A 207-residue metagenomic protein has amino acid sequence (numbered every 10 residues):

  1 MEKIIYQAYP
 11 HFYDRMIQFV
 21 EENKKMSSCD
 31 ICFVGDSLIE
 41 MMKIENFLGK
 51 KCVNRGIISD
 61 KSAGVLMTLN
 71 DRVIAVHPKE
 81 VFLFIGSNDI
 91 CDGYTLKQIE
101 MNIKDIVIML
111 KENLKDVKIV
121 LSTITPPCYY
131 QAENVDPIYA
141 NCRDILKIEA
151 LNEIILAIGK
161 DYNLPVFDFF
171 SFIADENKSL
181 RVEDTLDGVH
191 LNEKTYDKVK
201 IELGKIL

Functional and structural regions predicted by a protein language model:
M1-F33, E40-L48, A132, K160 (+2 more regions): N-terminal secretory targeting modules
I4-Q7, G49-S62, C91, G188: Acidic/histidine-rich helix-loop elements that form or flank divalent-metal/phosphate-binding sites at the catalytic
F33-V34, E40-L48, S62-M101, P126-Y130: Oxyanion-hole/transition-state-stabilizing segment in secreted/luminal serine hydrolases and related acyltransferases
N54-I57, I85-I99, P137-D144: Surface-exposed cleft-lining segments at the edges of enzyme active sites
K97-I106, I148: Charged helix-capping and loop-helix junction motifs
L114-K118: A short helix->loop->beta-strand "cap" motif at the edges of active sites that frequently abuts
P126-L207: Catalytic His-Asp segment of secreted/periplasmic serine-dependent ester chemistry enzymes
